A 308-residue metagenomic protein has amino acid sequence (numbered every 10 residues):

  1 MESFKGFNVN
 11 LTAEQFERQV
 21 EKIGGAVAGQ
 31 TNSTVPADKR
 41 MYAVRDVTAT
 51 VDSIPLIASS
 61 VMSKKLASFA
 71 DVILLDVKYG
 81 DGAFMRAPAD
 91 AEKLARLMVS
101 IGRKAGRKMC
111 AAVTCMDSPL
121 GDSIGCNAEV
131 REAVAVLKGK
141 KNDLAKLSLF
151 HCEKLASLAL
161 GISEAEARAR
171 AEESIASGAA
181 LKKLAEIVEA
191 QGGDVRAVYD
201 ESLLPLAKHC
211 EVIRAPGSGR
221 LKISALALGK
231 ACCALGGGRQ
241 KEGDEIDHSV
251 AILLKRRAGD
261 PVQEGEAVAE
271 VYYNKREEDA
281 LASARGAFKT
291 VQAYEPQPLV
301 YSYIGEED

Functional and structural regions predicted by a protein language model:
E2-S68: Phosphate/pyrophosphate-binding betaalpha-module
T50-S53, I57, K64-D308: Well-ordered secondary-structure scaffolds
